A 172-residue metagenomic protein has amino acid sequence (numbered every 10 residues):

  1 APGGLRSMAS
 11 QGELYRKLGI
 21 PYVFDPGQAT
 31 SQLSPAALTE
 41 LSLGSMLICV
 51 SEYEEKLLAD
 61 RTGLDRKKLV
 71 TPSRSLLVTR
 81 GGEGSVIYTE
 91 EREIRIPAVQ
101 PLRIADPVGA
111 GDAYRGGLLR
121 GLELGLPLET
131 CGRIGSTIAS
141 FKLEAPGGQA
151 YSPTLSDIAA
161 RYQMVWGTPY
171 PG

Functional and structural regions predicted by a protein language model:
A1-I94, P153-D157, Q163-G172: Ribokinase/PfkB-type carbohydrate-kinase core domain
P72-G82, V99-Y170: Conserved post-catalytic alpha-helical subdomain immediately downstream of the catalytic base and nucleotide-binding
